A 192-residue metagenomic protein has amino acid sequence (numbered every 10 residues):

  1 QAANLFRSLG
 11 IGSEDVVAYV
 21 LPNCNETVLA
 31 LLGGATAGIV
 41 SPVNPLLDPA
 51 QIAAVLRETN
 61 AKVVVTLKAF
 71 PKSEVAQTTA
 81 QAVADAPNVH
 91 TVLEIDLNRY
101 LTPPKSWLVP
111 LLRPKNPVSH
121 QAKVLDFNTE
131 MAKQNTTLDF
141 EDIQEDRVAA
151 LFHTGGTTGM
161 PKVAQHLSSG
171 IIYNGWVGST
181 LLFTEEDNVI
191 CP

Functional and structural regions predicted by a protein language model:
Q1, E26, Q51-A54, G170-V177: Well-ordered alpha-helical segments embedded in enzymatic catalytic cores
A2-A50, V189-P192: Conserved AMP-binding/adenylate-forming
F6-I11, Q134-R147, L151-P192: Conserved adenylate-forming
S8-L9, I39-T129: Structural core segment of the AMP-binding/adenylate-forming
D15, A53, K62, H90 (+2 more regions): Conserved acidic residues
P22-N23, L47, F70, E74 (+2 more regions): Short beta->alpha linker loops
A30-L32, A76-A80, S106, H166 (+1 more regions): Short amphipathic alpha-helical segments
